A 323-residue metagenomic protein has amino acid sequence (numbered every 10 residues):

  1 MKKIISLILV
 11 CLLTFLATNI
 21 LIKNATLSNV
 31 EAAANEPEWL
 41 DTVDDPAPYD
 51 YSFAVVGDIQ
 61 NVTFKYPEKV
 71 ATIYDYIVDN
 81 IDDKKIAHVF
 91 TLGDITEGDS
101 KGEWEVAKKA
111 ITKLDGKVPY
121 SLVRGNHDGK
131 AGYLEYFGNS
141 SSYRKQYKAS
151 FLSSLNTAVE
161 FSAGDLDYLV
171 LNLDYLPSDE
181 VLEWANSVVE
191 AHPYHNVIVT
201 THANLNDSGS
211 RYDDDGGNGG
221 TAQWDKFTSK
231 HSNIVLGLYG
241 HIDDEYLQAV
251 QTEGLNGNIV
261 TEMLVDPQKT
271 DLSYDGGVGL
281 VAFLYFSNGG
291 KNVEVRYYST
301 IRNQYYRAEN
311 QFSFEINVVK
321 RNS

Functional and structural regions predicted by a protein language model:
L27-E103: N-terminal active-site segment of His-dependent metallophosphoesterases
N35-P37, K101-E183, K230, L247-L264 (+3 more regions): Extended active-site neighborhood of metal-dependent phosphoesterases/phosphodiesterases
A47, D275, A282-S323: A short C-terminal boundary segment appended to hydrolase-like catalytic domains
A54-I73, E97-D99, L134-Y147, D207-G216 (+1 more regions): Acidic/histidine-rich helix-loop elements that form or flank divalent-metal/phosphate-binding sites at the catalytic
V55-G57, A87-D94, P119-G125, L173 (+3 more regions): Active-site neighborhood of phospho(di)ester-bond hydrolases with catalytic His/Asp-centered motifs
V62-F64, E97-S100, N126-G132, S154-T157 (+5 more regions): Active-site environment of divalent metal-dependent phosphoester hydrolases
E183, E190-V235: Active-site-proximal segments of metal-dependent phosphoesterases and phosphodiesterases across multiple
G216-N288: Conserved beta-sheet core of the metallophosphoesterase superfamily
